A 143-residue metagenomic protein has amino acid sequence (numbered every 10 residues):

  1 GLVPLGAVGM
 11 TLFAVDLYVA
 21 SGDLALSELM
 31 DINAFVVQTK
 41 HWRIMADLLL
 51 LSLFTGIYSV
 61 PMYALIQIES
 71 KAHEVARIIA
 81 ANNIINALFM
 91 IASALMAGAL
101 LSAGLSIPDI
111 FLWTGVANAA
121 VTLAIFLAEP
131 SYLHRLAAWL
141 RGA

Functional and structural regions predicted by a protein language model:
G1-A143: C-terminal transmembrane bundle of multi-pass solute transporters/carriers
